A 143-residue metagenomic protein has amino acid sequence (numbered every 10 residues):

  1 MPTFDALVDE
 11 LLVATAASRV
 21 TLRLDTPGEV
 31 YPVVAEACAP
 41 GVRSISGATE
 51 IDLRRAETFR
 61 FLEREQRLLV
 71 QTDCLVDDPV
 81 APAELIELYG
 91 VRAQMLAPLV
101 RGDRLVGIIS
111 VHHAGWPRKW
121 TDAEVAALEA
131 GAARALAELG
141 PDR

Functional and structural regions predicted by a protein language model:
M1-E36, R43-I45: Helix-loop-beta substructure at the N-terminus of cytosolic sensory domains that couple signal/ligand detection
D5-A14, F61, L85, R134 (+1 more regions): Amphipathic alpha-helical regulatory segments at dimerization interfaces that relay allosteric signals between sensory
V42-L68, P82: Acidic/proline- and glycine-rich, intrinsically disordered low-complexity segments that serve as regulatory linkers
T72-A93: Signal-transducing coupling segments at domain and membrane junctions
R92-V100: A short, aliphatic-rich beta-strand micro-motif
V100-L105, A114: Flexible loop/coil segments at beta-strand boundaries within sensory signal-transduction domains
R101, K119-G140: Amphipathic alpha-helical "output/dimerization" segments
I109-R118: Short beta-strand-to-loop transition segments that serve as allosteric relay/switch motifs in sensory/regulatory domains
